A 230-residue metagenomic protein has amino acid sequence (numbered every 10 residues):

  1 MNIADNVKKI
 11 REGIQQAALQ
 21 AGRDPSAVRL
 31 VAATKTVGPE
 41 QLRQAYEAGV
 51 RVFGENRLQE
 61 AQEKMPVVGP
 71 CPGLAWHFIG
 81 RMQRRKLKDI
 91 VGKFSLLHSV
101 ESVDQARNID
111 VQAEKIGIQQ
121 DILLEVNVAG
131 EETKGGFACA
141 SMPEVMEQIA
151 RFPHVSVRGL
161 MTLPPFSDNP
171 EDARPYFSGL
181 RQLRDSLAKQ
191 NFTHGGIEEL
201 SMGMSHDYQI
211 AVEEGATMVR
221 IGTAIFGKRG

Functional and structural regions predicted by a protein language model:
M1-H206, V212-E214: Conserved alpha/beta-domain cores
A216-G230: Gly/Pro- and small hydrophobic-enriched strand-loop and loop-to-helix capping segments that sit at the rims
